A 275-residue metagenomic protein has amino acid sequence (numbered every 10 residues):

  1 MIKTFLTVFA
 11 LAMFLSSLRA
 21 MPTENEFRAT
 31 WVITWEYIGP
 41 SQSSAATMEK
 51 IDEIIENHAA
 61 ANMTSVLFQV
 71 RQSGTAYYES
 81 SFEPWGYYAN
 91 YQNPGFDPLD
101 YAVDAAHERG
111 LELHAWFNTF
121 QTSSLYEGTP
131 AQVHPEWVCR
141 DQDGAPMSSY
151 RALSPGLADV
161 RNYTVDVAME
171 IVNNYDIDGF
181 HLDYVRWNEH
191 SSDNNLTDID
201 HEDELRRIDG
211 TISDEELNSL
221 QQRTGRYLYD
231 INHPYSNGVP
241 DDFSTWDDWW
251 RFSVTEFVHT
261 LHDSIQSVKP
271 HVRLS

Functional and structural regions predicted by a protein language model:
T7-S16: Bacterial N-terminal signal peptides
L18-P22: Boundary at the C-terminal end of the N-terminal hydrophobic targeting segment
N25-F27, W31-M48, V103-D104, H114-N174: Active-site-adjacent "subsite" loops/lids of carbohydrate-active enzymes
R28-V32, V66-F68, L113-A115, F180-D183 (+1 more regions): Hydrophobic faces of well-ordered beta-strands that scaffold small-molecule active sites in alpha/beta enzyme cores
Q42-A61, Y87-R109, Y163, S253-T260: Aromatic- and glycine-enriched glycan-recognition loops and surfaces that form the carbohydrate-binding subsites
E49-T75, N174-I177: Catalytic domains of carbohydrate-active enzymes, especially glycoside hydrolases
A61-G95: Aromatic-lined carbohydrate-binding/catalytic grooves of carbohydrate-active enzymes
R140-S275: Polysaccharide-binding and catalytic clefts of secreted carbohydrate-active enzymes
